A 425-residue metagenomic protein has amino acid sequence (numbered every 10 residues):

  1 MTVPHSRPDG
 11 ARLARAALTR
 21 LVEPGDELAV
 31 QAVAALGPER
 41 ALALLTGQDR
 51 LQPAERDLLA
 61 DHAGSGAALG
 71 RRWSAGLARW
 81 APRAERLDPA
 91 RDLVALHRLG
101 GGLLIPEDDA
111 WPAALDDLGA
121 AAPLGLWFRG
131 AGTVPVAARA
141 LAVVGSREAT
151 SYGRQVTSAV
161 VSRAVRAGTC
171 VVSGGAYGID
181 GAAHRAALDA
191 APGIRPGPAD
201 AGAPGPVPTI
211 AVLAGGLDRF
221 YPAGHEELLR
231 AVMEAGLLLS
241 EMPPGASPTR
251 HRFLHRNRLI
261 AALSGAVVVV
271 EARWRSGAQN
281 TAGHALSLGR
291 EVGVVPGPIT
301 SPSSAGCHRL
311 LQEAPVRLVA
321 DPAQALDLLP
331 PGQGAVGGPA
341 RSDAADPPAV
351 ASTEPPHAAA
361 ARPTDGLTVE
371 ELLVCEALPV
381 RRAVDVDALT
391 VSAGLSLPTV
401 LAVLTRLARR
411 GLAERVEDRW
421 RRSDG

Functional and structural regions predicted by a protein language model:
M1-A11, E23, R98-G101, I105-G425: Glycine-biased, small-residue-rich flexible motifs in mid-sequence functional cores and linkers
M1-D108, P398, R410-R419, S423-G425: Short, small/acidic-rich helices and loops at N termini and domain boundaries of DNA replication/processing enzymes
